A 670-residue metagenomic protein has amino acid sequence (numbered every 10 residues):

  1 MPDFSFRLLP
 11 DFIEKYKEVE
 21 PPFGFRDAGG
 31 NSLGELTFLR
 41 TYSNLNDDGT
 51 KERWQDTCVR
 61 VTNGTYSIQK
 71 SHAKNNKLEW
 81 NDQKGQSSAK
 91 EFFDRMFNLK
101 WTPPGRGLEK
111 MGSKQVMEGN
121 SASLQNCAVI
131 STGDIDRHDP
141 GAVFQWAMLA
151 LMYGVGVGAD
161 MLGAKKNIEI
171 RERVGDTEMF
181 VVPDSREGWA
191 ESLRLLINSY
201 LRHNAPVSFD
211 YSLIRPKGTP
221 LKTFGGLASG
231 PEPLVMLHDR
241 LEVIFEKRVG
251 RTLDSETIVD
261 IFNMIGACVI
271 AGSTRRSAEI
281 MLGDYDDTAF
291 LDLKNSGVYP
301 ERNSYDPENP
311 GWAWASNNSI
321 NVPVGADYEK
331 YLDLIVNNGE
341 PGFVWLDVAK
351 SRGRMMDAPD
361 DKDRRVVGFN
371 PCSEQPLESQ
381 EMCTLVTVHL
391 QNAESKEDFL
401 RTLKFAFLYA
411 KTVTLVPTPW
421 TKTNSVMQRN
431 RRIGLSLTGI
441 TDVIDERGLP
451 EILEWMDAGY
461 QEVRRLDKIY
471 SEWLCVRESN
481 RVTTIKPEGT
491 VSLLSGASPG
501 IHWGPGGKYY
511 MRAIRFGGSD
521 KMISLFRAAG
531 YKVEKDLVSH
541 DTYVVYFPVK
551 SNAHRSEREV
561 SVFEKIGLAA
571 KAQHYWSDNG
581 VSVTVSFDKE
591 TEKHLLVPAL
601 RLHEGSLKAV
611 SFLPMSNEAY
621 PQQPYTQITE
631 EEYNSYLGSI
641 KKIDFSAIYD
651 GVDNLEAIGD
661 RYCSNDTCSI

Functional and structural regions predicted by a protein language model:
M1-I670: Extended catalytic cores of very large enzyme megasubunits
